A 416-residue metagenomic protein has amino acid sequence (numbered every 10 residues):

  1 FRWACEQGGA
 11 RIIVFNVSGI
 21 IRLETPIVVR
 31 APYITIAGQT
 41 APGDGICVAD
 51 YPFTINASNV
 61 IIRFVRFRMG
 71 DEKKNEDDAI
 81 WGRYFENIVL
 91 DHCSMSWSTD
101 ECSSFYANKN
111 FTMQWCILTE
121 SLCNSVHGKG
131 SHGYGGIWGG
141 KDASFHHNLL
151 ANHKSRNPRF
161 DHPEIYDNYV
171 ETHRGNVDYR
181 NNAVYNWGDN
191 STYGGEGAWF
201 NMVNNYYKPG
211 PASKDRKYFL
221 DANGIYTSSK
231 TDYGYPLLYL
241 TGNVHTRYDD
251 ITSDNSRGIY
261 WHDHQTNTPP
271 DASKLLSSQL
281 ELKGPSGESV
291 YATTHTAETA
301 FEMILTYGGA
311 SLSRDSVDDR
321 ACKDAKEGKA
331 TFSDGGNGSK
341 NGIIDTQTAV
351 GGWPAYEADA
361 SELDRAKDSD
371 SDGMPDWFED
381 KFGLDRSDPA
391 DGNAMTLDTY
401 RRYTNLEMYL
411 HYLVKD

Functional and structural regions predicted by a protein language model:
R2-G9, I21-A37, D44-R63, M69-E86 (+1 more regions): Extracellular beta-strand-rich solenoid/capping regions of secreted or surface-exposed proteins that bind or remodel
S18-I20, T40-G43, G210-S213, Y248-I251 (+1 more regions): Acidic glycine-/aspartate-rich tracts in secreted/extracellular proteins
Y33, G38, S58-M69, Y84-W97 (+4 more regions): Right-handed parallel beta-helix
N56, S229, G234-L237, Y400-Y409: Short secondary-structure subsegments characteristic of cysteine-rich extracellular domains
R159, E164, H173-A349: Extracellular beta-rich repeat passengers
V350-D416: Extracellular calcium-associated, cysteine-rich motifs in secreted modular proteins
